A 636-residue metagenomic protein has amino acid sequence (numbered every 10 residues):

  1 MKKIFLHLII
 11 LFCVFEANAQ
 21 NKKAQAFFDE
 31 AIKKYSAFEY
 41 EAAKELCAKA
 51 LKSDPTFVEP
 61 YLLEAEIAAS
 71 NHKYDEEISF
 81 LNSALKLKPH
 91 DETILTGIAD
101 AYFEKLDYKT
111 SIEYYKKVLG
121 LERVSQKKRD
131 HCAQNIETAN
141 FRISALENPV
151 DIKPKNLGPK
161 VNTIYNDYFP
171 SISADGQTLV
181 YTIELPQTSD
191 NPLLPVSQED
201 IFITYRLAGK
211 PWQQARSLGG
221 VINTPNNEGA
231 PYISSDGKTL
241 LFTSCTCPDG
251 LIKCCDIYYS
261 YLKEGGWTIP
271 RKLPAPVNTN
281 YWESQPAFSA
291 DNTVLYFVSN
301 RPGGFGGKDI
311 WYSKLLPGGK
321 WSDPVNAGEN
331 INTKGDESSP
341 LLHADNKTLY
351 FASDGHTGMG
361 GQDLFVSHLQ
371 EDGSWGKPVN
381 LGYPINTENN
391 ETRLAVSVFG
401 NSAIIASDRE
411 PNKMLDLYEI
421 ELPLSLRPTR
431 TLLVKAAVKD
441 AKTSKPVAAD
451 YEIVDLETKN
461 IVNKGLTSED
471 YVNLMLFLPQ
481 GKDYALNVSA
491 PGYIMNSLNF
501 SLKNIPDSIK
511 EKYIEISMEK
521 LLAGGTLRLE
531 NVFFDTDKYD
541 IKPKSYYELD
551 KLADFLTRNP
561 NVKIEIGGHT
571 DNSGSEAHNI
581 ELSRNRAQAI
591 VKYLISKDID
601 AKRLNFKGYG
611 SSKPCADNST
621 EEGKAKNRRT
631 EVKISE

Functional and structural regions predicted by a protein language model:
K23-Q25, V58-E59, E92-T93, Q126: Helix-start (N-cap) detector for alpha-helical repeat units in TPR-like alpha-solenoids, especially tetratricopeptide
L63, S70, H90, G97 (+7 more regions): Short, conserved micro-motifs composed of acidic
S353, G358-G360, N559, G567-E636: Periplasmic OmpA-like peptidoglycan-binding domain that tethers envelope proteins to the cell wall
V447, D455-N473: Short, acidic Ser/Thr/Gly-rich low-complexity loop/linker segments typical of extracellular and cell-surface proteins
V472, K482-G492: A short, solvent-exposed beta-strand micro-motif common in secreted/extracellular proteins
L521-V562, T570-E581, K602: Short, solvent-exposed beta-strand/turn patches at coil↔beta or beta↔helix junctions that act as interaction loops
